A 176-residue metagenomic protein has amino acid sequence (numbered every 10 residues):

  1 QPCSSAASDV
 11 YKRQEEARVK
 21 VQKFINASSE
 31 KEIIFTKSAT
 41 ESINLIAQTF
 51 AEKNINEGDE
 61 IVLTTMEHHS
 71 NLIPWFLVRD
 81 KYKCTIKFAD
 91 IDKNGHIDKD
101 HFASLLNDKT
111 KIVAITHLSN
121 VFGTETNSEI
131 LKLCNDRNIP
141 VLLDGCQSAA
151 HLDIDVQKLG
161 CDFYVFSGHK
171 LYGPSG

Functional and structural regions predicted by a protein language model:
Q1-A7, Y11: Single conserved hydrophobic/aromatic residue that forms the stacking wall/gate of nucleotide- or nucleobase-binding
K12-K23, A27-E57, H69-L72: Conserved beta-loop-alpha segment that forms the PLP phosphate-binding cup at the N-terminus of a helix
E30, T36, L142-G145, G160: Generic enzyme active-site microenvironment
E32, Q48-D108: PLP-dependent aminotransferase-like
I34, V62, K87, L142-D144 (+1 more regions): Structural detector of well-ordered beta-strand residues that form the stable sheet scaffold of enzyme domains
T85, K93-C146, A150: Active-site phosphate-binding strand-loop segment of PLP-dependent enzymes
L159-G176: Active-site PLP attachment segment
